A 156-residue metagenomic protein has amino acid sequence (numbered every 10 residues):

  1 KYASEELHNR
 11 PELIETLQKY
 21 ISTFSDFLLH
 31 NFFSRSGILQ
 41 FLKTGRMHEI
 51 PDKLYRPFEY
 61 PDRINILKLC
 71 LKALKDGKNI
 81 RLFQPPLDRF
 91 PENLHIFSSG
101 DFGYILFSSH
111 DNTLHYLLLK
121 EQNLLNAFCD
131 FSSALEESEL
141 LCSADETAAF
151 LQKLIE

Functional and structural regions predicted by a protein language model:
K1-K153: Hydrophobic protein-protein interaction segments
